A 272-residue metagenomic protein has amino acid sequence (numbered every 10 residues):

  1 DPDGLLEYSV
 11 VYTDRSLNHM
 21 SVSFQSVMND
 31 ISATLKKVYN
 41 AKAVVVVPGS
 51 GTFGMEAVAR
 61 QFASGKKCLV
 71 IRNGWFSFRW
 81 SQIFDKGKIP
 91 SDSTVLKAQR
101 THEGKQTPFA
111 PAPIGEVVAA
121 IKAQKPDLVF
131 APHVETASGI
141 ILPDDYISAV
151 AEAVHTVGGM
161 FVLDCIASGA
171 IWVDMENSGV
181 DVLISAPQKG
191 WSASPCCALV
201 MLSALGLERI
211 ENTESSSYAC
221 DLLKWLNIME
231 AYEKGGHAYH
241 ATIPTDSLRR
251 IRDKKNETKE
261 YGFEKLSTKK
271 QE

Functional and structural regions predicted by a protein language model:
Y8-G54, Q61, I83: Conserved N-terminal alpha-helix of the aminotransferase class I/II PLP-enzyme fold
V45-P48, V70, F130-A131, F161-C165 (+1 more regions): General beta-strand structural signal in soluble alpha/beta enzymes
F53, A63-D127: PLP-dependent aminotransferase-like
G104-G169: Active-site phosphate-binding strand-loop segment of PLP-dependent enzymes
I166-S178: Glycine-rich, charge-decorated loop segments at or immediately adjacent to ligand/cofactor-binding or catalytic sites
E176-Q188, A198: Conserved active-site segment immediately N-terminal to the catalytic lysine that forms the internal aldimine
Q188-Q271: Active-site C-terminal subdomain of aminotransferase-like
